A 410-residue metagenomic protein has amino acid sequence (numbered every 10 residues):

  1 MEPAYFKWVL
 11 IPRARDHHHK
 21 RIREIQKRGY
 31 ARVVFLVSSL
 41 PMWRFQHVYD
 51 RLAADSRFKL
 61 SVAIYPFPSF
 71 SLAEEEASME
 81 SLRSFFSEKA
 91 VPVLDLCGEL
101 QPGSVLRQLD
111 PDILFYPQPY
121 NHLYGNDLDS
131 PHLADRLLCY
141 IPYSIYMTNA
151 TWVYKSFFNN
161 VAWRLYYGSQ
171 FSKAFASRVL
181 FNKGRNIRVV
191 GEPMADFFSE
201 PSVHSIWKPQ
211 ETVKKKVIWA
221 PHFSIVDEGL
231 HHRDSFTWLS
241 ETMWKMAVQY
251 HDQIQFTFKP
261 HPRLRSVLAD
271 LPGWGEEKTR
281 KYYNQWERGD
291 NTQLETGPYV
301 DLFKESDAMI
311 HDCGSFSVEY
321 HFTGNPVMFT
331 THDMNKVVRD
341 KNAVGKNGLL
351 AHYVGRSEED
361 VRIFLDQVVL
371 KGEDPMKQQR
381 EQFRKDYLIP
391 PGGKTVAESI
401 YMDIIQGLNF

Functional and structural regions predicted by a protein language model:
E2-K20, P142, F157-D234: A nucleotide-sugar donor-handling region in carbohydrate enzymes
V34-F198: Active-site and donor-binding regions of nucleotide-sugar-utilizing enzymes
R44-A54, P193-K281, G355, L370 (+1 more regions): Conserved catalytic-core segment of nucleotide-activated headgroup transferases in glycan assembly
A63-F67, P117-P119, P142-S144, E192 (+3 more regions): Short loop/turn segments at strand-loop or loop-helix junctions that form parts of catalytic or ligand-binding pockets
P92-E99, N291-T296, L349-F364: Short acidic-hydrophobic, aromatic-tinged amphipathic segments that line or gate anion-handling sites
Y140, E295-R339: A donor-sugar binding/catalytic signature common to diverse glycosyltransferases and related nucleotide-sugar
E277, N325-G372: Nucleotide-sugar donor-binding patch of glycosyltransferase catalytic domains
E358-F410: C-terminal amphipathic helix plus adjacent low-complexity, charged tail appended to glycosyltransferase catalytic
